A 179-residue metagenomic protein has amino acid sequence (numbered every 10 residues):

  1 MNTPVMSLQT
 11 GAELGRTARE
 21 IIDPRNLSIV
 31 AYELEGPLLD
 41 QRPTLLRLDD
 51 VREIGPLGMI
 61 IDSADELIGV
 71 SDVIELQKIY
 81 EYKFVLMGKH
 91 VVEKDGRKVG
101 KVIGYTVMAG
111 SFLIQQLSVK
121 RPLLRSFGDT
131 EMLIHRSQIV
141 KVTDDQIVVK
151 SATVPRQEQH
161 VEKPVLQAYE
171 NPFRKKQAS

Functional and structural regions predicted by a protein language model:
M1-S179: Peripheral interaction segments used for macromolecular assembly
